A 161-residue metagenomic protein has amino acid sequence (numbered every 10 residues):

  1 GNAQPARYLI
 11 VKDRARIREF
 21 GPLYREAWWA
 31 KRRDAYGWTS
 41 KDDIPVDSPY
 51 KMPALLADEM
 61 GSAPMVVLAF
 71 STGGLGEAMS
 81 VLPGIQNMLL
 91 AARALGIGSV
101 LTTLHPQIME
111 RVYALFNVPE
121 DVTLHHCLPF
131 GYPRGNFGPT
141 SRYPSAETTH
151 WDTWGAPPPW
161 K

Functional and structural regions predicted by a protein language model:
G1-A3, D58-G61, R93, F116-D121 (+1 more regions): Solvent-exposed alpha-helices and their adjacent loops that cap or buttress functional pockets in soluble metabolic
A3-P5, L9-V81: Glycine/small-residue-rich phosphate/adenosyl-binding loop
F20-G21, V112, G138-S141: Short, well-ordered secondary-structure micro-motifs
W29-S40, F116-S141: A glycine-rich helix N-cap at a beta->alpha junction
Y50, H126-K161: C-terminal helix-cap and adjacent tail motif
K51-A54, V112-L115, N136: Glycine-rich, charged/polar anion/phosphate-binding loops that engage phosphate groups from diverse ligands
M65-L115: Small-aliphatic-rich amphipathic alpha-helix that forms the alpha element of a beta-alpha
